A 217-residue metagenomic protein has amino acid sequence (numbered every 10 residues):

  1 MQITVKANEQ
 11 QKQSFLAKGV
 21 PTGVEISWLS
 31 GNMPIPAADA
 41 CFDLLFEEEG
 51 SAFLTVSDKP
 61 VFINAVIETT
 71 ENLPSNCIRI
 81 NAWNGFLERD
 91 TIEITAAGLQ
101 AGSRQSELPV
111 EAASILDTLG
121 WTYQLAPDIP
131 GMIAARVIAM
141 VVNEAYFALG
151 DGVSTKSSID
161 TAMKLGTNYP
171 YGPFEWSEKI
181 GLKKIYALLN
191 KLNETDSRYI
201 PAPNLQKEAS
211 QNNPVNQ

Functional and structural regions predicted by a protein language model:
M1-I129, D151, K156-Q217: NAD(P)-dependent Rossmann-like dehydrogenase/reductase catalytic/cofactor-binding core
Q100-A101, I133-A134, F147: A generic structural signal for short
G131-I138, G152: Glycine-rich phosphate/pyrophosphate-binding loop and the adjoining helix
R136-V142, L165-N168: Short acidic alpha-helix initiation/capping motifs at coil-to-helix transition points, especially at protein N-termini
V142-N143, S157: A generic alpha-helix surface/boundary motif
N143-G150: Short glycine/serine- and small hydrophobic-enriched flexible loop segments
